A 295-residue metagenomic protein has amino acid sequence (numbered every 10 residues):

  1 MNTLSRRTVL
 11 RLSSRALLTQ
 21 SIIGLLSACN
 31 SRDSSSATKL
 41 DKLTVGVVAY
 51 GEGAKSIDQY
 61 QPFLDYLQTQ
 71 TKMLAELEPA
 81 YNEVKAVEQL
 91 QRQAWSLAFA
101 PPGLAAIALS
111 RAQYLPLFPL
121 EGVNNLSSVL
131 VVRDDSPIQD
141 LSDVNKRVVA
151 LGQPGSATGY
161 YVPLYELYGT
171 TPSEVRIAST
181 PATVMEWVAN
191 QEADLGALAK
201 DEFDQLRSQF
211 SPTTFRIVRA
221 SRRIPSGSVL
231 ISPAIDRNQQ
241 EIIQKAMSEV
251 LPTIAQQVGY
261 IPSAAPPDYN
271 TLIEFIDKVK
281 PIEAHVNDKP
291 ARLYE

Functional and structural regions predicted by a protein language model:
N2, T8-N30: N-terminal export signals
N30-S36: Bacterial lipoprotein signal-peptidase II cleavage site
L40, V45-Q68, G103, L126-E186 (+2 more regions): Bilobed "Venus flytrap"/periplasmic-binding protein-like clamshell domains and structurally analogous long
L40-G46, G51-P62, I224, L230-E295: An extracytoplasmic/periplasmic, membrane-proximal ligand-sensing/linker region
L77-E88, V175-E186, R223: Short helix-initiation/N-cap motifs at beta->coil->alpha
K85-D143: Acidic, polar ligand-binding/catalytic clefts
F99-R111, D194-T214: A ligand-binding cleft/hinge motif common to bilobed small-molecule-binding domains
Y114-V123, E174, S211-R223: Short beta-strand->loop
